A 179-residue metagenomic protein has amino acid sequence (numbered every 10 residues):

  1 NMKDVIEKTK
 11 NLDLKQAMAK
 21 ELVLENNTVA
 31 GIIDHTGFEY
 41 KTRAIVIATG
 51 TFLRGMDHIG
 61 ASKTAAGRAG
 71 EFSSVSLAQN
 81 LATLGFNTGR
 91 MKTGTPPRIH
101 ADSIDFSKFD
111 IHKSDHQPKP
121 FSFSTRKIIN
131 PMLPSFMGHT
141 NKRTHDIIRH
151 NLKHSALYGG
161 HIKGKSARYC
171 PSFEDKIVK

Functional and structural regions predicted by a protein language model:
N1, K15, I32, S73 (+2 more regions): General structural feature for long, well-ordered alpha-helical segments within catalytic domains of soluble enzymes
N1-R54, I99-F109: Feature captures the FAD/FMN-dependent oxidoreductase FAD-binding
K3-V5, K10, I33, A44 (+10 more regions): Residue-level signal for the start and early helices of compact helical domains
D4, A30, A66, E71 (+3 more regions): Sparse, context-dependent recognition of short Cys/His-centered cofactor- or disulfide-binding micro-motifs
N11, A66-S73, L133-R143: Catalytic cores of large soluble enzymes that bind and process phosphate-bearing ligands
K15, H58-S62, I129: Gly-rich Lys/Arg/Thr-decorated short loops/hinges at beta-loop-alpha junctions or inter-strand turns that position
I47-I99: Glycine-rich loop(s) and the adjacent beta-strand/alpha-helix scaffold that form part
Q79-K179: An anion/pyrophosphate-binding glycine-rich loop and adjacent beta-alpha core in soluble alpha-beta enzymes
